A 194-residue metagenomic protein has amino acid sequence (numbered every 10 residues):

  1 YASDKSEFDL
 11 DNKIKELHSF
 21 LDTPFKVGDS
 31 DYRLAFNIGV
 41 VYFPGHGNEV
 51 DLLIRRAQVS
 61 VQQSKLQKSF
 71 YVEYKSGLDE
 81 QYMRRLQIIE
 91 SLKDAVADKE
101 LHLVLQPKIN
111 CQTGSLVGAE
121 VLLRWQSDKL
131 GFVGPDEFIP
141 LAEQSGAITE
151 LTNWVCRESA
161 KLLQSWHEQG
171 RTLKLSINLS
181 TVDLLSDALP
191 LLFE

Functional and structural regions predicted by a protein language model:
Y1-L86, E90: Cyclic-dinucleotide signaling modules
K13, Q81, C111-E120, S145-E194: Catalytic core of bacterial c-di-GMP phosphodiesterases, primarily the EAL and HD-GYP domains, capturing alpha-helical
S19, F70, D98-V104, T172: PAS/PAS-like sensory domains
T23, V41, Q106-K108, R124 (+1 more regions): Output-coupling edge of small sensory domains
K26-D29, L66, D98, N110 (+2 more regions): Nucleotide second-messenger and two-component phosphorelay signaling modules
Y32-F36, L101, A119, L173-L175: PAS and PAS-like sensory/regulatory domains
R84-L141, N178: Active-site core of bacterial EAL-family cyclic-dinucleotide phosphodiesterase domains
